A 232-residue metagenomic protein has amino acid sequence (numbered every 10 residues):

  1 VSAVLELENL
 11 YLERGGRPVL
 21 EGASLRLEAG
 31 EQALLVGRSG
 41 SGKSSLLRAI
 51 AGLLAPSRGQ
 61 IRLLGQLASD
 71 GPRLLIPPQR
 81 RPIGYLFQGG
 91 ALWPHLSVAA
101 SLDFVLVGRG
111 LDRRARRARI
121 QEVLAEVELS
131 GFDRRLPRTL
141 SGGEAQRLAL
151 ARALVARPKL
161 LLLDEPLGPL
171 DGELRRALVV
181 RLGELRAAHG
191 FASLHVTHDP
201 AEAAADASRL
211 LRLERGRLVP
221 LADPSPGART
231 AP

Functional and structural regions predicted by a protein language model:
A51: Helix-to-loop junction immediately C-terminal to a conserved catalytic motif
G59-G71: Conserved ABC transporter NBD signature motif
A68-G84, G108, R113-R114: ABC ATPase NBD coupling module
V107, R114-F132, G183-E184: Conserved ABC ATPase "signature" region
L136-L140, E144: Conserved ABC ATPase signature
V155-K159: A short, proline-enriched helix->beta-strand linker immediately N-terminal to the Walker B motif in ABC-type P-loop
G190-V196: Conserved H-loop
